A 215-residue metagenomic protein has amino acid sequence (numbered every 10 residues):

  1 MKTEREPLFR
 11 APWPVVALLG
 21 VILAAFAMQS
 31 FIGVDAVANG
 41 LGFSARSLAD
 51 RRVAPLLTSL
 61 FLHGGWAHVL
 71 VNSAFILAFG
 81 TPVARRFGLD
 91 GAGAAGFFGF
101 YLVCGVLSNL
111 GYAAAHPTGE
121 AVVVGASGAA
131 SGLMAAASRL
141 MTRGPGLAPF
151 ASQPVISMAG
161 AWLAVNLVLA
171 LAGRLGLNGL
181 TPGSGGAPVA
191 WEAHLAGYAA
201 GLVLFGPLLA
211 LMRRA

Functional and structural regions predicted by a protein language model:
M1-A215: A detector for small-residue-rich transmembrane helices and their helix-helix packing motifs
